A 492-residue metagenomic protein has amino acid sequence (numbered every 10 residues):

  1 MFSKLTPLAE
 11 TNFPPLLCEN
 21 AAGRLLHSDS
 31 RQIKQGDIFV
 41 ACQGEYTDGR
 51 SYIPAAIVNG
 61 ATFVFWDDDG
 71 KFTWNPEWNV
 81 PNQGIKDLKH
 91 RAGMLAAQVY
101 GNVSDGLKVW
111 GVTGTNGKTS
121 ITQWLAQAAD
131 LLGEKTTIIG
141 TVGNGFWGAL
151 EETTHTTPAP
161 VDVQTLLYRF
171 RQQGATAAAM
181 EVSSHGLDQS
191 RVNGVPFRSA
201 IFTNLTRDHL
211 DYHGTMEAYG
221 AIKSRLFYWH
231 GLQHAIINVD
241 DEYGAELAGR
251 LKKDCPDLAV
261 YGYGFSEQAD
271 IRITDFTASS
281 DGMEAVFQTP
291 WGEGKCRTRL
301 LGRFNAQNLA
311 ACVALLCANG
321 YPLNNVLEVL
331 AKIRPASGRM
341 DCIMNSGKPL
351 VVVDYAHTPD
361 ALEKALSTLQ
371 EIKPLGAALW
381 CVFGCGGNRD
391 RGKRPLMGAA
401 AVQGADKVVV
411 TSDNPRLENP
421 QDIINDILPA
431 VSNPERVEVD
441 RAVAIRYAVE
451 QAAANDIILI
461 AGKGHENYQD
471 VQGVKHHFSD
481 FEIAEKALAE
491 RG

Functional and structural regions predicted by a protein language model:
M1-A22, Q32-I38, D48-S51, D257-A259 (+3 more regions): ATP-dependent carboxylate-amine ligase
M1-M94, Q98, E242, A269-T274 (+5 more regions): N-terminal leader/targeting and accessory segments in enzymes
A9, H90-V239, A245-L258, A310: Phosphate-binding loop of NTP-binding sites
I57-N59, N75-E77, N193-P196, L226-G231 (+4 more regions): Short, conserved loop/helix-junction motifs that constitute active-site signature segments in enzyme catalytic cores
D67-D69, V182, N204, V239 (+2 more regions): Short secondary-structure boundary segments
K71-T73, N144-F146, G186-D188, E242-E246 (+5 more regions): Short, active-site-adjacent cap segments at secondary-structure transitions
F72-P76, Q173, D188, F197-V351 (+2 more regions): Acidic, Mg2+-coordinating active-site environments of NTP-dependent enzymes
